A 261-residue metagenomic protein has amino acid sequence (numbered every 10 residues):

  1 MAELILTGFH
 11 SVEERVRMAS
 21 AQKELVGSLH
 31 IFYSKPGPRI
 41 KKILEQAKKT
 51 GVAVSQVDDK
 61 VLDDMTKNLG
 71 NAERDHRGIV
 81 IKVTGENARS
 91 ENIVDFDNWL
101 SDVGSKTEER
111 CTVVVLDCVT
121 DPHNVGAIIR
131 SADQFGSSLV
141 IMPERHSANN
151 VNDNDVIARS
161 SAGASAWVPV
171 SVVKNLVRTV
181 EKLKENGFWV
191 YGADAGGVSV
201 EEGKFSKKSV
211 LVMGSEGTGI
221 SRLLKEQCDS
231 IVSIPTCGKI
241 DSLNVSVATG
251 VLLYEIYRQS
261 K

Functional and structural regions predicted by a protein language model:
M1-K106: N-terminal positively charged helical leader segments and presequences
G8, D117, N124, S242-N244: Active-site helix-initiating loop/hinge in glycosyltransferases
E13, A19, D133-Q134, V156-A164 (+1 more regions): Structured adenosyl-cofactor binding patch, chiefly the S-adenosyl-L-methionine
E14, P38, E45-Q46, V52 (+1 more regions): RNA substrate-binding interface of SAM-dependent RNA methyltransferases
D58, D117, P143-E144, K174 (+2 more regions): Short beta->alpha connector loops at strand-helix junctions that form conserved, small/polar/Pro-enriched
K60-N68, N87-R89, N175-V180, V198-V200 (+1 more regions): A short acidic, often aromatic-flanked loop/helix-cap motif at beta-alpha or helix-coil junctions that lines enzyme
Y191-K239, N244: Active-site/ligand-binding-proximal alpha/beta "capping" segment
